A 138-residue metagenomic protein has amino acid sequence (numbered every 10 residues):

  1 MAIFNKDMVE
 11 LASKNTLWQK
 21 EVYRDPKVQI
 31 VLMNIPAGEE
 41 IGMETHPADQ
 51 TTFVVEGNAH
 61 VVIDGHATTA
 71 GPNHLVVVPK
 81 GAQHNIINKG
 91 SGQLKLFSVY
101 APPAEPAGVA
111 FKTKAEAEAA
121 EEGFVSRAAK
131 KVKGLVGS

Functional and structural regions predicted by a protein language model:
M1-K27, F111-S138: A short, N-terminal "cap"/entry segment at the start of jelly-roll beta-barrel domains of the cupin/DSBH fold
T16, V31-T45: Conserved short histidine dyad/triad with adjacent acidic residue
R24-P26, V55, K80, G90: Short loop/turn positions at the edges of beta-strands in beta-sheet-rich folds
N34-P36, H46-V61, V99: Short, conserved beta-strand element in jelly-roll/cupin
H60, K80-P106: Ligand-binding loop in jelly-roll beta-barrel domains
G65-K80: Short acidic-glycine-tyrosine-enriched beta hairpin
